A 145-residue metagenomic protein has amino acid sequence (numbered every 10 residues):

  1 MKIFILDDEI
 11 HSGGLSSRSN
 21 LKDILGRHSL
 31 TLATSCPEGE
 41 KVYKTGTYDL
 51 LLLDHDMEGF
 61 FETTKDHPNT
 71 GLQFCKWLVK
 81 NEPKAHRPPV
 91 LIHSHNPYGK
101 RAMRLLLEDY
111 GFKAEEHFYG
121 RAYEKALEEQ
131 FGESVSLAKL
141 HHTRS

Functional and structural regions predicted by a protein language model:
M1-S145: Catalytic phosphate/metal-binding cores of nucleic-acid and nucleotide-processing enzymes, i.e., regions that mediate
